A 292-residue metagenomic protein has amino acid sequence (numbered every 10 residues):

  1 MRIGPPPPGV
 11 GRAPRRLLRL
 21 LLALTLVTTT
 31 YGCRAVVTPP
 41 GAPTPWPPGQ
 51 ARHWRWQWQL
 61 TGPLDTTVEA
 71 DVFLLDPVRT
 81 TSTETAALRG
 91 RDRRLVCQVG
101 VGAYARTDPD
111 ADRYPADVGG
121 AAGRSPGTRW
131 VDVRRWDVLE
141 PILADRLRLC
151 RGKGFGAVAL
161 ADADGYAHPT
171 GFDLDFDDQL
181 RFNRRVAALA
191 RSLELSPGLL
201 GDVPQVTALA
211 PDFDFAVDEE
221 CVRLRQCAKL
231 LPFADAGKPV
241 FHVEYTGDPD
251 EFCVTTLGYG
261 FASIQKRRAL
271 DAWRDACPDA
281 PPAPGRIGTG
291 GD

Functional and structural regions predicted by a protein language model:
M1-V37: Secretory targeting and sorting signals
V37-D292: Glycan-processing catalytic domains of CAZymes
